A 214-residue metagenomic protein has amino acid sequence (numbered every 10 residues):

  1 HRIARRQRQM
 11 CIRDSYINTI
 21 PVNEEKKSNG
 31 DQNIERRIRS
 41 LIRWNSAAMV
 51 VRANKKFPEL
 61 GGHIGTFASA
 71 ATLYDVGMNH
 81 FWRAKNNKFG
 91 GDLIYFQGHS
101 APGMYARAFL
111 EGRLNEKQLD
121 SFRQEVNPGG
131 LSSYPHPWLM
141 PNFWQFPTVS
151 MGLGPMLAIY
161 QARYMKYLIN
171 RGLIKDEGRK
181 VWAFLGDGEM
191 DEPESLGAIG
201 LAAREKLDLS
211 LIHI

Functional and structural regions predicted by a protein language model:
H1-R8, I12, H213: Single conserved hydrophobic/aromatic residue that forms the stacking wall/gate of nucleotide- or nucleobase-binding
R13-T19: Terminal amphipathic helices with adjacent charged low-complexity linkers/tails
P21-E24: Flexible, low-complexity linker/boundary loops enriched in proline and small hydrophobic residues that flank enzymatic
G30, I34-I42, S46-K55, T66-E205: Cofactor-binding active-site loop characterized by glycine-rich and histidine/acidic residues
L60-G61: Flexible, glycine/charged-enriched surface loops at secondary-structure junctions
